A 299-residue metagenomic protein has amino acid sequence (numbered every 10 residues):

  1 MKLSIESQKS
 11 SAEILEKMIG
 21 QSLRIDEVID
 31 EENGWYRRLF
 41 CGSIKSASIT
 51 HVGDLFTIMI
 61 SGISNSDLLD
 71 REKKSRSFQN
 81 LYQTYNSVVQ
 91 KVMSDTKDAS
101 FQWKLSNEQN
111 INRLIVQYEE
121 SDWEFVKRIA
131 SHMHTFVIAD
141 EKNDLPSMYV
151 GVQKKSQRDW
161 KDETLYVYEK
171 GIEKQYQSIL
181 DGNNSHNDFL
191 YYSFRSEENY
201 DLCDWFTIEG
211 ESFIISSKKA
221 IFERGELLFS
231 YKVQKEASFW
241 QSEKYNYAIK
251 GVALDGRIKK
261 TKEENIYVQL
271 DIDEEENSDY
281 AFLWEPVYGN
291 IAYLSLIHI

Functional and structural regions predicted by a protein language model:
M1-I297: Amphipathic alpha-helical and helix-coil boundary elements used as assembly and membrane-proximal scaffolds
